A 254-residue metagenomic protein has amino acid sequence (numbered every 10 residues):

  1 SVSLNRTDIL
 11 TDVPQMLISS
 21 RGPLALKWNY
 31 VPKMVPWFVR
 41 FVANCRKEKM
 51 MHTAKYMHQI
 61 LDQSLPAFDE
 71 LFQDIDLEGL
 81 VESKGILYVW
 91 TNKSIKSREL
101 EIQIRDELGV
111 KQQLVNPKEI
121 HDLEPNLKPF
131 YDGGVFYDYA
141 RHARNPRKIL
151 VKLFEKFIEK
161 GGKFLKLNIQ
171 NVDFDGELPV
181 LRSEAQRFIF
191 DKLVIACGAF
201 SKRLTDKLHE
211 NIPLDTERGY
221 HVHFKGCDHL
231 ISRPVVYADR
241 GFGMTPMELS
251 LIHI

Functional and structural regions predicted by a protein language model:
V2-P117: Dinucleotide-binding Rossmann-like beta1-alpha1 core, especially the glycine-rich loop that anchors the ADP
N5-A43, N171-F174, L178, R187-I252: Active-site substrate-recognition segment that forms the wall of the catalytic cavity or substrate channel
L80-V81, K128-F130, T245-M247: Short, flexible turn/loop "capping" segments at secondary-structure junctions
S97, Q112-Y131, Y139: Extended hydrophobic/aromatic segments used for targeting, binding, or gating
L100-D106, F130-S183, F188-K192: Helical element adjacent to the flavin cofactor pocket in flavoenzyme catalytic cores
E101, N126-L127, K207-L208: Residue-level signal for well-ordered alpha-helical positions
K111-Q113, K163, N211: Conserved beta-strand segments of alpha/beta enzyme cores
P117-K118, R147, G198-A199: Alpha-helix N-cap/helix-start capping motif
